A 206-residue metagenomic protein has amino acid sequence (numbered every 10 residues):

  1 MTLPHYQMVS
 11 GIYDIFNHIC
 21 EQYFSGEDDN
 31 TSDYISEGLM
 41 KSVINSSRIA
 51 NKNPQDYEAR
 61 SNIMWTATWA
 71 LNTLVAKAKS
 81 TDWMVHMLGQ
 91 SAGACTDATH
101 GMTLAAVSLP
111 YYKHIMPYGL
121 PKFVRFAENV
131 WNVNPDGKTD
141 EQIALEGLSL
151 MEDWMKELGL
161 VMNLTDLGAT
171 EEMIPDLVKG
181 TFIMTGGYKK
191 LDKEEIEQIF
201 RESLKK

Functional and structural regions predicted by a protein language model:
M1-D28, R125: A glycine/threonine-rich phosphate-anchoring loop and its flanking beta-alpha core in nucleotide/phosphate-binding
P4-Y6, V75, E194: A short secondary-structure junction signal
H5, S32, Y188: Glycine- and other small-residue-rich loops at beta-strand/loop junctions that grip anionic moieties
F16-C20, R60-L71, S108, M155 (+2 more regions): Short alpha-helical scaffolding segments that buttress acidic/His motifs in well-ordered protein cores
Q22-I143, S149: Active-site segments that bind and position negatively charged phosphate/pyrophosphate groups
V130, N134-K206: C-terminal charged capping/lid subdomain of soluble metabolic enzymes
